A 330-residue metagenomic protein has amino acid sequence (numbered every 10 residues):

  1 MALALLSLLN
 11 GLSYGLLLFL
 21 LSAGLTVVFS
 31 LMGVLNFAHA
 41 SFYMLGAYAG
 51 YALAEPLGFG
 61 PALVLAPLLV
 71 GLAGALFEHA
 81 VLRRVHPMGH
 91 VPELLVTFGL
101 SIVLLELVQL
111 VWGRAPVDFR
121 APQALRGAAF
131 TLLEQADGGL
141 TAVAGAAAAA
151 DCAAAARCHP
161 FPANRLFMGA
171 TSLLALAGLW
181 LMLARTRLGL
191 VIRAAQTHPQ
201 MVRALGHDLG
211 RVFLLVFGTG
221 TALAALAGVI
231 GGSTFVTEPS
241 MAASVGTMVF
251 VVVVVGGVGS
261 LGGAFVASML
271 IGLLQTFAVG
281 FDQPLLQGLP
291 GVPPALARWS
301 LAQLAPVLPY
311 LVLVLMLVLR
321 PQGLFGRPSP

Functional and structural regions predicted by a protein language model:
A2-L17, M182-R187, F213-G259, T276-L285 (+1 more regions): Inter-helical junctions in multi-pass inner-membrane proteins, predominant in energy-converting antiporter-like
L3-A52, F77-P92, G210, V253-G262 (+1 more regions): Single transmembrane alpha-helix segments in multi-pass membrane proteins
L9, L31-L76, A80, A144-A148 (+2 more regions): Membrane-embedded helix boundary and interhelical linker motif in transport proteins
Y14-G15, A153-E238, L261-V266: Helix-loop-helix "hairpin" substructures at the membrane interface of multi-pass membrane proteins
L20, V70-L72, T247-G272, P309-L319 (+1 more regions): Hydrophobic alpha-helical transmembrane segments of polytopic membrane proteins
S41-L45, G60-L68, L94-V96, L166-A170 (+5 more regions): Hydrophobic alpha-helical transmembrane segments
G58-S101, L107, V266-I271, Q275 (+1 more regions): Alpha-helical transmembrane segments within multi-pass membrane transporters and channels
R84-V85, E93-R185, V212, F277-P306 (+1 more regions): Transmembrane helix-bundle core of multi-pass membrane transporters and related energy-transducing complexes
